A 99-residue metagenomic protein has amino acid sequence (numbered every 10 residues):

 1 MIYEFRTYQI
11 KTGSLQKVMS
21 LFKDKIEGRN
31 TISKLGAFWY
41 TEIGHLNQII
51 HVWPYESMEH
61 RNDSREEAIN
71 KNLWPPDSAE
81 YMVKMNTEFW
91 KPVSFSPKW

Functional and structural regions predicted by a protein language model:
M1-K17, L21, S94-W99: Surface-exposed interaction/gating patches
I2-Q9, W39-I69: Short, well-ordered beta-strand segments in beta-rich or mixed alpha/beta enzyme and ligand-binding folds
Y8-K11, L21-E27, M58-N62, V83-K84: N-terminal start-of-chain detector that recognizes signal peptides and the immediate post-cleavage beginning
S14-A37, I69-L73: Short amphipathic alpha-helical segments
S33-I50, P54-E56, L73-W99: Glycine-rich beta-strand-turn "strand-cap" elements at beta-sheet edges
